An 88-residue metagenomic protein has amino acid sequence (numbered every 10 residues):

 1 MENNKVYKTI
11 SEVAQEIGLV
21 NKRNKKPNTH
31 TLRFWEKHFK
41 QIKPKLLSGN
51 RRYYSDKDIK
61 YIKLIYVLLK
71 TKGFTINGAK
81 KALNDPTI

Functional and structural regions predicted by a protein language model:
M1-Y66, K70, N84: Basic helix-turn-helix/winged-helix DNA-binding cores and closely related short helical interaction motifs
T75-I76: Short, charged, surface-exposed loops that flank catalytic or proteolytic processing sites
